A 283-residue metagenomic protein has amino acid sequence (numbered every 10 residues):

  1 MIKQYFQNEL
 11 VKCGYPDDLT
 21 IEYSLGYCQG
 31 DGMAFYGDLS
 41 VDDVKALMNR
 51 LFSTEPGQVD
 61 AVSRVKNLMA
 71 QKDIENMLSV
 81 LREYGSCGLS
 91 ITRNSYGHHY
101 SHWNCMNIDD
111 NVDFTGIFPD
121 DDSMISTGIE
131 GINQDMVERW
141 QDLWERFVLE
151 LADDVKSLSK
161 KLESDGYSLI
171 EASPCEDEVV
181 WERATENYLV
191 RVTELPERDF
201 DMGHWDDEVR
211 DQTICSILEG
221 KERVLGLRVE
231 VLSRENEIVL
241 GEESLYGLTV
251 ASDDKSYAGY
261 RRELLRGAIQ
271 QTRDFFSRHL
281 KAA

Functional and structural regions predicted by a protein language model:
M1-A283: Acidic interaction surfaces
